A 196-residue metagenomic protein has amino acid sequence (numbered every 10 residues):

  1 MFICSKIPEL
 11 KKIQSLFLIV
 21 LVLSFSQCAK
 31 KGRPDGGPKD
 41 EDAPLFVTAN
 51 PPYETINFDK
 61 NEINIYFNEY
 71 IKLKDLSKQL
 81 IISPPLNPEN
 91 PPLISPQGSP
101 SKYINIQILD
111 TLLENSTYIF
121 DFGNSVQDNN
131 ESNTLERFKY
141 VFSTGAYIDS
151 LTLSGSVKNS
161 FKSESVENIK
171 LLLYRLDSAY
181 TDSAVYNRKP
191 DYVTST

Functional and structural regions predicted by a protein language model:
M1-P44: Bacterial Sec-dependent N-terminal signal peptides
C28-T196: Acidic, low-complexity Ser/Thr/Gly/Pro-rich repeat segments typical of extracellular/periplasmic and surface-exposed
